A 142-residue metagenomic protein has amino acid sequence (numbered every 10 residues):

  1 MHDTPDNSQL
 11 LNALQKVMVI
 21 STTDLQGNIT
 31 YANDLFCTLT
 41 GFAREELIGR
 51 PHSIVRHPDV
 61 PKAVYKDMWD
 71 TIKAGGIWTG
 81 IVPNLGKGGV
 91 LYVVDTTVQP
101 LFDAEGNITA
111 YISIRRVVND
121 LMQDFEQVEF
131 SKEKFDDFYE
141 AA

Functional and structural regions predicted by a protein language model:
I20, G27-T30: Conserved hydrophobic beta-strand signature of PAS-family and PAS-like sensory domains
F36-L47: PAS/PAS-like sensory domain cap-loop motif
I48-D59: PAS-family sensory/regulatory domains
K62, T71-I81, D95: PAS/PAS-like sensory domains
P83-G89, F102-D103: PAS-family sensory domains
T96-V98, R115: Sensory-domain boundary capping and coupling elements
E105-A142: Sensory coupling linkers of modular signal transduction proteins
